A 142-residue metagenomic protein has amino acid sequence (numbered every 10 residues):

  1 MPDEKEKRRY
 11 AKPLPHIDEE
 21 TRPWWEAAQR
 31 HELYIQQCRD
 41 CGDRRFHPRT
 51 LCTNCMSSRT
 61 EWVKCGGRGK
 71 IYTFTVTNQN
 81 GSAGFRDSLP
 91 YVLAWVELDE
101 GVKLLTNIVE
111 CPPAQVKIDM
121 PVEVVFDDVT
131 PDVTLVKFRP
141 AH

Functional and structural regions predicted by a protein language model:
M1-L33, H142: A broadly conserved sequence feature marking short terminus-proximal activation segments in nucleic acid-centric
E32-I35, R49: Residues immediately within or flanking Cys/His clusters that coordinate Zn2+ in small zinc-binding modules
Q37-D40, L51-S57: Short, cysteine/histidine-rich loop/knuckle motifs that typically chelate Zn2+
F46, R59-E61: Short functional micro-motifs and their immediate structural scaffolds
E61-K70, V116-M120: Short coil-to-beta-strand transition motifs
F74-Q79, D127-P131: Short, conserved beta-turn/loop elements at beta-strand boundaries and strand-helix junctions
S88-L104: Short, basic/aromatic beta-hairpin or loop at an interaction surface
G101, L105-H142: Well-ordered alpha/beta subsegment
